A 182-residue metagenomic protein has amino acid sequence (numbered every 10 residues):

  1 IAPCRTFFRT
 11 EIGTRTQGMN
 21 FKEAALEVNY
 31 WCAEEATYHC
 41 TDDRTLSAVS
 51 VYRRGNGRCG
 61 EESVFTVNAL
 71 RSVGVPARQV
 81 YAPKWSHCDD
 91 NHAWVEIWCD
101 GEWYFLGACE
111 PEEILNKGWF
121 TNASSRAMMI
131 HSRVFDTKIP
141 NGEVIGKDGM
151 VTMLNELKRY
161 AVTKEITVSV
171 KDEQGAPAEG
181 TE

Functional and structural regions predicted by a protein language model:
I1-R15, M19: Extracytoplasmic/secretory-pathway proteins
T14-M19, A24-Y30, E35, H39-V49 (+1 more regions): Hydrophobic/aromatic-rich core segments of domains that either
G74-P76, K171-Q174: Short, solvent-exposed linear motifs at loop/edge-of-secondary-structure regions
D89, W119, V162, A176-P177: Residue-level signal for WD-repeat beta-propeller blades
W94, T167, T181: Conserved beta-strand and immediately adjacent loop positions that scaffold enzyme active sites
E143-T163: Extended alpha-helical scaffolding regions
K164-D172: A short, amphipathic beta-strand motif
Q174-E182: Short, ordered, surface-exposed loop/turn motifs in non-cytosolic proteins
